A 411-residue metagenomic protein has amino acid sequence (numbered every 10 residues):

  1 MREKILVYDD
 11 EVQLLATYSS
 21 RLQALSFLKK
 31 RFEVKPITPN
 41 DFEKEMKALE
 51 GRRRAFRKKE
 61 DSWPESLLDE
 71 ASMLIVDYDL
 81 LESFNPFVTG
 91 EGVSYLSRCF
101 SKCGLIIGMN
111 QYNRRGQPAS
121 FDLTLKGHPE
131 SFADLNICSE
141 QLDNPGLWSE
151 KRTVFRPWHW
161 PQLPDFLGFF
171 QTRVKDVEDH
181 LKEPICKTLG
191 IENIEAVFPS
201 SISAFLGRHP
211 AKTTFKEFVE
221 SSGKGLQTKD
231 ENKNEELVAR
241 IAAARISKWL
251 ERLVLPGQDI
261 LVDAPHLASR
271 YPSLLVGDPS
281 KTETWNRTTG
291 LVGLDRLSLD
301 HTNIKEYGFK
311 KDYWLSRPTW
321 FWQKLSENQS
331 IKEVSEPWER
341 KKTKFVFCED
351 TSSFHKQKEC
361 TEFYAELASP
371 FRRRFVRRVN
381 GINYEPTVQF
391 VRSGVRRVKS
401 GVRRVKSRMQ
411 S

Functional and structural regions predicted by a protein language model:
M1-F42: Conserved acidic segment of CheY-like receiver
T17-L25, P118-H128: Short, aromatic/basic amphipathic alpha-helical patches
S19, K30-E45, K59-E60, S66-E70 (+1 more regions): Long low-complexity intrinsically disordered regions
K44-I106, Q111-N113, Q117-S120: Conserved phosphotransfer microenvironments
K102-S120, L135-P161: Repeat-unit-sized solenoid/scaffold elements
T124-C138: Acidic, Ser/Thr-rich peripheral helices and adjacent loops at domain boundaries
E140-S269: Charge-rich interaction segments
S221-S411: Flexible loop/N-cap segments at domain edges
